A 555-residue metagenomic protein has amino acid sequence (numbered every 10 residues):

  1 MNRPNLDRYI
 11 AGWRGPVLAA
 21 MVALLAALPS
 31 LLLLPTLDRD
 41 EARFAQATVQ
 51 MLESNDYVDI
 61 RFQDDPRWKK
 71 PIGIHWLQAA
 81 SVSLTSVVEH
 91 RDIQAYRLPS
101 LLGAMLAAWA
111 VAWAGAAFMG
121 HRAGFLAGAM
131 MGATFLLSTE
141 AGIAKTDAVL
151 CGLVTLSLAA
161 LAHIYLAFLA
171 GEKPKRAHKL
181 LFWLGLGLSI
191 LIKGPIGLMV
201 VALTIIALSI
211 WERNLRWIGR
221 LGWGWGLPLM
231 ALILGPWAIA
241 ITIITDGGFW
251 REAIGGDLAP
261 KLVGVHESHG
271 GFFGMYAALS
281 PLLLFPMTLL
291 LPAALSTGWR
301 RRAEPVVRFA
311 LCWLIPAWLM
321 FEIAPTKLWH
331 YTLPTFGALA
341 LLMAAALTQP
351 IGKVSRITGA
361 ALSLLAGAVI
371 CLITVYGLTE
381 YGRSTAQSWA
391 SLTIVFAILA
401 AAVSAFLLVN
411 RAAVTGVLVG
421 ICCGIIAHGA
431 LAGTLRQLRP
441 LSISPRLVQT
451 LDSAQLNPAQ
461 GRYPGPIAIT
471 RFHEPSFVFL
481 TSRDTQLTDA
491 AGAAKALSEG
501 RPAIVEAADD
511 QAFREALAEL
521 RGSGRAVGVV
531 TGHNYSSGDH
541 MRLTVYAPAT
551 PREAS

Functional and structural regions predicted by a protein language model:
N2-N5, Y9, W13, L180-L184 (+2 more regions): Membrane-embedded architecture of ER/inner-membrane glycosylation machinery
N2-V354, N534-R542: Membrane-integral, polyisoprenol-dependent glycosyltransferases of the GT-C/oligosaccharyltransferase superfamily
